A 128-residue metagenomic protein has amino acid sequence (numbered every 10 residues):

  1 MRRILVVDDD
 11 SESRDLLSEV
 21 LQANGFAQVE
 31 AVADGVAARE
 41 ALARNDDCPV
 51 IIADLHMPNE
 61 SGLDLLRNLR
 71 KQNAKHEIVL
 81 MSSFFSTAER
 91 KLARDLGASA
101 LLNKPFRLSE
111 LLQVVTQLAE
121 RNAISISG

Functional and structural regions predicted by a protein language model:
S11-E30: Two-component/phosphorelay signaling modules centered on CheY-like receiver
D34-A37, S61-D64: Acidic catalytic/metal-coordinating carboxylates
D46-I52: Active-site beta3 strand of CheY-like receiver
P58, S86: The feature encodes the CheY-like receiver
L63-A74: Short amphipathic alpha-helix used as the core "switch/output" element in two-component signaling
A88, F106-T116: C-terminal output helix
S99: Short, glycine/charged-rich "phosphate-handling" switch motifs in NTP-dependent and phosphotransfer domains
